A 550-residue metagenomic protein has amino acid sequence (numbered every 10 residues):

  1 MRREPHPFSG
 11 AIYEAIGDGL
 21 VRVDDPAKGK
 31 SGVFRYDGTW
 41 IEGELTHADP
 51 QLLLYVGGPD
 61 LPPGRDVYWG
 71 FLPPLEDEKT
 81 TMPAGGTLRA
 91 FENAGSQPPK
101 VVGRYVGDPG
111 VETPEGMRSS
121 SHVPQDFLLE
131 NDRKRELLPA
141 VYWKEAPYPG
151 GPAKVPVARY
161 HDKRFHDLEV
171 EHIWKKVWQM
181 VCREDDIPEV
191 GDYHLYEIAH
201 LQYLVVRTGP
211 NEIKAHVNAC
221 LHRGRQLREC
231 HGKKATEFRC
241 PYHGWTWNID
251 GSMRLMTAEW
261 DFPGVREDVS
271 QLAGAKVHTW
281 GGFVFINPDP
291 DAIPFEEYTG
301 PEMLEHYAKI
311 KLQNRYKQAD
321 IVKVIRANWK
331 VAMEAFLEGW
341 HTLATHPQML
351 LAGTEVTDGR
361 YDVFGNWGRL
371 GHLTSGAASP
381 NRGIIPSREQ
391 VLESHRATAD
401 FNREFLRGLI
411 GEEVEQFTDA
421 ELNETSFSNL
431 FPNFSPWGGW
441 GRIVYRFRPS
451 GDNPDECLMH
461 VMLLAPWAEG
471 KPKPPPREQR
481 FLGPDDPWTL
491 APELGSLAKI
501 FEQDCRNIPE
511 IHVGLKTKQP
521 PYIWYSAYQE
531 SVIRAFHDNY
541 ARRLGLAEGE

Functional and structural regions predicted by a protein language model:
R2-F8: A short beta-strand micro-motif
E14-D18, V206-T208, R448-D452: Short beta-strand micro-motifs enriched in acidic
E14-F34: A short, structured beta-strand/loop element
F34-E92, P99: Mixed-charge, Lys/Arg-enriched low-complexity segments
P98, R104-C230, K276-T279: N-terminal pre-ligand scaffold of iron-sulfur
V102, G107-R118, H122, E212 (+3 more regions): C-terminal catalytic domain of Rieske-type non-heme iron oxygenases
K175-D186, M256-W260, T425-F431: Short Pro/Gly-enriched beta-strand edge/turn motifs at strand-loop
D186-P290, P294-H306: Rieske [2Fe-2S] iron-sulfur-binding domain
